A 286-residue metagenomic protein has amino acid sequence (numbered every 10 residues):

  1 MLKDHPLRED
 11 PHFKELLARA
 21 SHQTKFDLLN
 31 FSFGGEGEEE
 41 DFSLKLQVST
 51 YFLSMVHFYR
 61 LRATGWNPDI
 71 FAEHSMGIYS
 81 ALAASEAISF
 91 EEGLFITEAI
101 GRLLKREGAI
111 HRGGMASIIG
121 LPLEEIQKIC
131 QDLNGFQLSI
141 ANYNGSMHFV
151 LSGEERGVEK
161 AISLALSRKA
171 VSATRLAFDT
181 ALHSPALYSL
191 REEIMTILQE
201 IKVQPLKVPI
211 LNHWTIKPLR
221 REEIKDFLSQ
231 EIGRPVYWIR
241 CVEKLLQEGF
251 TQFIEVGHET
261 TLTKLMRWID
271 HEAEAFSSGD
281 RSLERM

Functional and structural regions predicted by a protein language model:
M1-A72, L151: Helix-rich "cap/lid" substructures immediately adjacent to catalytic or cofactor-binding pockets
K3-P6, A84-S85, S163, L265-W268: Short amphipathic alpha-helical segments
F13, S54, G93, V158 (+1 more regions): Aromatic/hydrophobic pocket-lining residues that form the small-molecule binding cavity in soluble enzyme cores
A20, S54, G77, I118 (+5 more regions): Conserved small-residue
H22-F26, S85-G233: Alpha/beta catalytic cores of group-transfer enzymes, especially the acyltransferase/condensing modules of polyketide
F33-E40, S80, S172-L176: A short small-residue
Q47-S117: Gly/Ser-rich oxyanion-binding loop with an adjacent helix/lid that shapes the negatively charged ligand pocket
L53-F71, I232-M286: Flexible, low-complexity segments
